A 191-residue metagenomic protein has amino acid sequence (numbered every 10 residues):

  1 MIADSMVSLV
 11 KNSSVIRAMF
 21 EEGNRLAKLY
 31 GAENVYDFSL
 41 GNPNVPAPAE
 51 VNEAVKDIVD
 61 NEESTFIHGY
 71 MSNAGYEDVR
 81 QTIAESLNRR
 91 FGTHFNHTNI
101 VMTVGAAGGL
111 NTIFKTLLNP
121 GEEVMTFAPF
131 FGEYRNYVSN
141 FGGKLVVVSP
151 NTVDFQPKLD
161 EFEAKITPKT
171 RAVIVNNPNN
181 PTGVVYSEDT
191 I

Functional and structural regions predicted by a protein language model:
M1-L9: Generic N-terminal amphipathic, Lys/Arg-enriched alpha-helix
A3-D4, P48, T167: Generic structural signal for alpha-helix starts
L9-G105, T112: N-terminal small-domain helix-loop-helix segment of the aminotransferase-like
T65-I191: Conserved core of the PLP fold type I
